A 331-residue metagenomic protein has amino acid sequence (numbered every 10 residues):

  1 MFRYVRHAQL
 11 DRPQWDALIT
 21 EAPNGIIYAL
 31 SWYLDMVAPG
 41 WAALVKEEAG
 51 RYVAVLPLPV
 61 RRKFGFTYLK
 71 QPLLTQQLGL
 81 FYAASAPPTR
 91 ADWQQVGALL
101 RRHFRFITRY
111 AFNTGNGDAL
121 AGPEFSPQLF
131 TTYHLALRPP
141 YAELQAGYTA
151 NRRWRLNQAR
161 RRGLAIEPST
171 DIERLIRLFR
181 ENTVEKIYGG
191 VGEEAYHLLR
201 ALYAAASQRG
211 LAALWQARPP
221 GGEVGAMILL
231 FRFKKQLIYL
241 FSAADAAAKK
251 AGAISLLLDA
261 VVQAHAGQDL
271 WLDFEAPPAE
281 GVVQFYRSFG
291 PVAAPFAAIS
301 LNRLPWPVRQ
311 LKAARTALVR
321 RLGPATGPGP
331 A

Functional and structural regions predicted by a protein language model:
F2-A49, L56-G65, T114-K249: A conserved beta-strand-loop-helix scaffold within acyl/acetyltransferase catalytic domains
L18-I19, Y33-V37, G97-F104, I166-S169 (+1 more regions): Alpha-helix C-terminal capping segments
A43, V60-R61, G122-E143, G267-A331: Active-site/acyl-donor-binding loops of N-acyltransferases
Y52, D92-L99, R200-Q310: Aromatic (often tryptophan-rich) hydrophobic motifs at membrane interfaces
R62-G79: Conserved acyl-donor/pantetheine-binding loop and adjacent beta-alpha core of acyl/acetyltransferases and related
Y82-S85, L135-L137: Short beta-strand-to-loop capping motifs
P88-L129: Non-catalytic accessory segments adjacent to catalytic cores
F112, S169, F274-A276: Short His-Asn-centered micro-motif
